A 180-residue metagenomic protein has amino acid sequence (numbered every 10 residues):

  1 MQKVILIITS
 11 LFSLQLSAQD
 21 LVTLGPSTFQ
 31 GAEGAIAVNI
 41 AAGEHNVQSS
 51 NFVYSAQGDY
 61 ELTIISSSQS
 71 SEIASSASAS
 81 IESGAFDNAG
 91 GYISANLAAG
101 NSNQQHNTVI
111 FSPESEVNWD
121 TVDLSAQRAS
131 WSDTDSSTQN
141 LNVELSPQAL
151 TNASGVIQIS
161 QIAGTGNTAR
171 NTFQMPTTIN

Functional and structural regions predicted by a protein language model:
M1-V4: Positively charged n-region of N-terminal signal peptides that target proteins for export
L6-F12: Hydrophobic helical h-region of N-terminal Sec-dependent signal peptides in bacterial secretory/periplasmic proteins
S13-A18: N-terminal signal peptide c-region/cleavage motif recognized by signal peptidases
Q19-N180: Low-complexity repeat regions of mature extracellularly deployed or surface/particle-associated proteins
